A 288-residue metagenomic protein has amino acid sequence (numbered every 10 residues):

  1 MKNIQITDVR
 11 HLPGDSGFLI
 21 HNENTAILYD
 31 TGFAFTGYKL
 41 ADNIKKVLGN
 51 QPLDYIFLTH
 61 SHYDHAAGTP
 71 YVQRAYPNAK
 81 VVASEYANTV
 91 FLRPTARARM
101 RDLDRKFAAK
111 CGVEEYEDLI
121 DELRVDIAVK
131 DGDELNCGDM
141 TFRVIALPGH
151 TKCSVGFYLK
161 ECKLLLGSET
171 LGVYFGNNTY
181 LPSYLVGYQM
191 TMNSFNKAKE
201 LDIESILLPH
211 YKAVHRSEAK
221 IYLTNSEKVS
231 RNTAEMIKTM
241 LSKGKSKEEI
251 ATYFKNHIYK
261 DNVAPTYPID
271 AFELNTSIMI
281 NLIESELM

Functional and structural regions predicted by a protein language model:
M1-Q51, G156-S168: Conserved beta-strand hairpin/beta-sheet module of binuclear metal-dependent hydrolase folds, prominently
I20, D133-C137: Short acidic-hydrophobic surface loop/beta-edge motif
I27-Y29, F57, V81, L164-L166 (+1 more regions): Residue-level marker for buried hydrophobic side chains located in beta-strands that build the well-ordered beta-sheet
A34-F35, T141-P148, K152-I221: Metallo-beta-lactamase
G37-Y38, K45-D133: Active-site HxH/HxHxD metal-binding segment of metal-dependent hydrolases
R97-L103, Y184-L185, T224-N225: Short, hinge-like loop/turn segments at secondary-structure boundaries
S217-A234: Short, electropositive alpha-helical surface patch
M236-M288: C-terminal regulatory/interaction regions
